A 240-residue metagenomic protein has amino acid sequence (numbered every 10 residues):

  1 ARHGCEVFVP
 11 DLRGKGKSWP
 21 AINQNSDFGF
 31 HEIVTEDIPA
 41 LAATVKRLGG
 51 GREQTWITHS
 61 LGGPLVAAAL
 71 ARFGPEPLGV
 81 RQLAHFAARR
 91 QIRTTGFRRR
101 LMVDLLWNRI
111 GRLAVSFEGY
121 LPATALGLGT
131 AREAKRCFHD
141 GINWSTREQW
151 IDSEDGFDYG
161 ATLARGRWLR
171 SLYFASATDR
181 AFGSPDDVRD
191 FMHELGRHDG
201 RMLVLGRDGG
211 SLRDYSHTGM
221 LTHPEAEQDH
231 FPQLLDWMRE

Functional and structural regions predicted by a protein language model:
A1-A21: Conserved alpha/beta-hydrolase
D11-K15, R89, D208: Short beta-to-alpha linker loops that shape the active-site pocket of alpha/beta-hydrolase fold enzymes
W19-Q24, G96: Conserved catalytic-core motifs of eukaryotic protein kinase domains, centered on the activation segment
D27-L48: Alpha/beta-hydrolase active-site loop
L48-S60: Alpha/beta-hydrolase fold nucleophile elbow
I57, L61-W150: Alpha/beta-hydrolase-fold enzymes
L128-M202: Serine-hydrolase catalytic core
R201-E240: Catalytic active-site module of serine/aspartate enzymes centered on a nucleophile-bearing elbow/loop
